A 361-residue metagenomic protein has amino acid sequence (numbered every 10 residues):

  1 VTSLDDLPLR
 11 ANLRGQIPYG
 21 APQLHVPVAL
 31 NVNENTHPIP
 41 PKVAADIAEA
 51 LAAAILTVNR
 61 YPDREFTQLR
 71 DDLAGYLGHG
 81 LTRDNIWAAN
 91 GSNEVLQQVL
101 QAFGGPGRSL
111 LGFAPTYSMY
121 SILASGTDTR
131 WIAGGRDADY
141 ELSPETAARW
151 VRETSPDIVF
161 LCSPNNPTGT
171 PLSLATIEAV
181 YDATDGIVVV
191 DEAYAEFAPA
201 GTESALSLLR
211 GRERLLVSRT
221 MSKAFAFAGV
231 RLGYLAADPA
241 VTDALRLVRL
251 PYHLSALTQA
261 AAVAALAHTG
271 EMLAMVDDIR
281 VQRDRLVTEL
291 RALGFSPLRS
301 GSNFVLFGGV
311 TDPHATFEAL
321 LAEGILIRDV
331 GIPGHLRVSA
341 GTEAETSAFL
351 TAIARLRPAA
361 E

Functional and structural regions predicted by a protein language model:
V1-Y61, G75, T154-S155: N-terminal "arm"/small-domain region of PLP-dependent enzymes with the aminotransferase-like
H25, L298-F304, G331-H335: Short Gly/Ser/Thr- and Asp/Glu-enriched loop/turn motifs at secondary-structure junctions
N31, W131-G135, D157-P164, V188-E192 (+2 more regions): Short beta-strands and strand-loop turn motifs
P40, R214-R291, F295-L298: PLP-dependent aminotransferase class I/II
A44, T57-A183, Y194-G211, L216 (+1 more regions): Conserved core of the PLP fold type I
A175, A315-E323, R328-E361: PLP-dependent enzyme catalytic core of the Aspartate aminotransferase-like
I279-R280, D284, T288-E323, A340: Conserved PLP-binding catalytic core of the aspartate aminotransferase-like
